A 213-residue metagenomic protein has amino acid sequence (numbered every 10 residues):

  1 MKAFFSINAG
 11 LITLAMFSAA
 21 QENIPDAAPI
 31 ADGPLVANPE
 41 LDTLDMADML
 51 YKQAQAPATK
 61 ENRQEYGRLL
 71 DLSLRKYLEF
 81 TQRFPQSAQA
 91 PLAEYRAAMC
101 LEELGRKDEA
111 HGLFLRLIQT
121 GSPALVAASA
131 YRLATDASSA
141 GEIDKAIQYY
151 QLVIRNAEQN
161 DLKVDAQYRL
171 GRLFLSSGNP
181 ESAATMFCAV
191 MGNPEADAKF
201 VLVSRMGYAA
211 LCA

Functional and structural regions predicted by a protein language model:
A3-A20: Sec-dependent N-terminal signal peptides of Gram-negative exported proteins
F17-A213: Acidic, polar-rich low-complexity tracts and alpha-helical solenoid repeat scaffolds
